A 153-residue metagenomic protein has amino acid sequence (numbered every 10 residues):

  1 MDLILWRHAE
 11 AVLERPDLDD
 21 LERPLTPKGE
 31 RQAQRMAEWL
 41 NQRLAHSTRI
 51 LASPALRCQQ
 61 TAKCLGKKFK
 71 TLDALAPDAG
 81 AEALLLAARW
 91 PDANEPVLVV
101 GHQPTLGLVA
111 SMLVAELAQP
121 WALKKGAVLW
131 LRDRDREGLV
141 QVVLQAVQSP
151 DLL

Functional and structural regions predicted by a protein language model:
D2-E82, Q119-G126: Active-site-proximal alpha-helix that buttresses catalytic centers in soluble enzyme cores
L3, T48, A93-G101: Generic beta-sheet signal
L5-A11, V99-L106: Histidine-centered catalytic micro-motifs
W39, T61-K68, A87, V109-M112 (+2 more regions): Alpha-helical structural signal in soluble globular domains
G80-V97, T105: Internal catalytic or translocation cores that form aromatic/hydrophobic pockets or channels for amphipathic metabolites
P104-A110, L153: Extended, charge-rich low-complexity interaction segments
V114-V143, P150-L152: Domain-level recognition of soluble alpha/beta enzyme cores, biased toward histidine phosphatases/phosphomutases
